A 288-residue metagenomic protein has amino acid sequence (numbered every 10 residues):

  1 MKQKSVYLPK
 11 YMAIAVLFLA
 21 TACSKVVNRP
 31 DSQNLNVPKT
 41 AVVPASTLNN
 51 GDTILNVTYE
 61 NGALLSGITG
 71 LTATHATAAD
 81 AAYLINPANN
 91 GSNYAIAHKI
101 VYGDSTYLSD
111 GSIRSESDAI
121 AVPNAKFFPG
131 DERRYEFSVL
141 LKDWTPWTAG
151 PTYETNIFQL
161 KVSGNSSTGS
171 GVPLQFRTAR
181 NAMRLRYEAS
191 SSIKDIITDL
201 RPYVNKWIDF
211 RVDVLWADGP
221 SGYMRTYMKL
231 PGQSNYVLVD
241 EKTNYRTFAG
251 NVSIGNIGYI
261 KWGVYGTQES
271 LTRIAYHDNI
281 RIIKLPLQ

Functional and structural regions predicted by a protein language model:
M1-N36: Bacterial Sec-dependent N-terminal signal peptides
C23-D209, V214-Q288: Low-complexity, Ser/Thr/Pro/Gly-rich disordered linker/stalk regions
